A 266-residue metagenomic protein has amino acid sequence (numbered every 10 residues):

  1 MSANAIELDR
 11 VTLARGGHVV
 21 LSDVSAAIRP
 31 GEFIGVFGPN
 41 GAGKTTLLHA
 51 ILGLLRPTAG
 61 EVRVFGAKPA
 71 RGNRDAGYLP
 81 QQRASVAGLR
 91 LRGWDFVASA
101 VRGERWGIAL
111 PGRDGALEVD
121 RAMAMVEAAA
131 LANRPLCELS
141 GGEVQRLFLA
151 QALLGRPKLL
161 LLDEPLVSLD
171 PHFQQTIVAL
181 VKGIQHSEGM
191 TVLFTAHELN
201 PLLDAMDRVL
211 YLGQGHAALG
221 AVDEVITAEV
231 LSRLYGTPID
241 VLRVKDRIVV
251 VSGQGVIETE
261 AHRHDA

Functional and structural regions predicted by a protein language model:
F37-P39: The feature captures the beta-strand-to-loop junction immediately N-terminal to the Walker
L52: Helix-to-loop junction immediately C-terminal to a conserved catalytic motif
G60-A76: Conserved ABC transporter NBD signature motif
R113-L131: Conserved ABC ATPase "signature" region
P135-L139: Conserved ABC ATPase signature
L160-E164: Catalytic Walker B motif of ABC-type/P-loop ATPase nucleotide-binding domains
A228, L234-A266: ABC ATPase nucleotide-binding domains
